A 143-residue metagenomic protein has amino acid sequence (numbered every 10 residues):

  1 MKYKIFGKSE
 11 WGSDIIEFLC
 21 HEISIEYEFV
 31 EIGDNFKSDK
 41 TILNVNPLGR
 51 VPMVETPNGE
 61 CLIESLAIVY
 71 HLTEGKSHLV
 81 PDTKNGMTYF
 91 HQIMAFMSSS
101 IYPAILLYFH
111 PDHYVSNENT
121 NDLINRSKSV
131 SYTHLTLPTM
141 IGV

Functional and structural regions predicted by a protein language model:
M1-L123: GST-like domain detector, emphasizing the conserved glutathione-binding G-site in the N-terminal thioredoxin-like
L123-L135: Amphipathic alpha-helical packing segments from all-alpha helical-bundle domains
H134-V143: Single conserved hydrophobic/aromatic residue that forms the stacking wall/gate of nucleotide- or nucleobase-binding
